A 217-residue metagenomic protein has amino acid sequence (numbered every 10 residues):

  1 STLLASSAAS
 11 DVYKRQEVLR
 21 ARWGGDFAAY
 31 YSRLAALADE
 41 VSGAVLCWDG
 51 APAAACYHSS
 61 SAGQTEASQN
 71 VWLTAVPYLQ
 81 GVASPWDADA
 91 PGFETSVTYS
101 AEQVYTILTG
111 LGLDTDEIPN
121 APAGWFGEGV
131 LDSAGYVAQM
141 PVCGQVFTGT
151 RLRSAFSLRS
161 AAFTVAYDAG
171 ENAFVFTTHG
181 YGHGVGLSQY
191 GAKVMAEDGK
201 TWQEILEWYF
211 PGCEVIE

Functional and structural regions predicted by a protein language model:
S1-A9, Y13: Single conserved hydrophobic/aromatic residue that forms the stacking wall/gate of nucleotide- or nucleobase-binding
S10-R33, Q203-E217: Intrinsically disordered, low-complexity charged/polar segments
Q16, V45-G63, A67-Q69: Surface-exposed loop and adjacent secondary-structure segments within mature catalytic domains
D26-C47: Acidic, His- and aromatic-enriched active-site or binding-groove loops in soluble protein domains that engage sugars
S61, T65-T95, P211-E217: Extended, aromatic/histidine-rich regions of cofactor-dependent oxidoreductases associated with respiratory
A88-E217: Mid-to-C-terminal functional-domain signal that highlights helix-capping/loop sites within ligand-binding modules
